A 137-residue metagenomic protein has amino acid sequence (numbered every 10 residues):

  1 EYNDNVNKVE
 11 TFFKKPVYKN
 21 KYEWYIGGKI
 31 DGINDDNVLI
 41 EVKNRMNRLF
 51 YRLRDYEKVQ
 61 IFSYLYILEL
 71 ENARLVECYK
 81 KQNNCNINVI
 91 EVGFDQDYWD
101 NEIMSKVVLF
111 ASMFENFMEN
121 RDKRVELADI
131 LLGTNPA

Functional and structural regions predicted by a protein language model:
E1-A137: Accessory terminal regions of nucleic-acid processing enzymes
